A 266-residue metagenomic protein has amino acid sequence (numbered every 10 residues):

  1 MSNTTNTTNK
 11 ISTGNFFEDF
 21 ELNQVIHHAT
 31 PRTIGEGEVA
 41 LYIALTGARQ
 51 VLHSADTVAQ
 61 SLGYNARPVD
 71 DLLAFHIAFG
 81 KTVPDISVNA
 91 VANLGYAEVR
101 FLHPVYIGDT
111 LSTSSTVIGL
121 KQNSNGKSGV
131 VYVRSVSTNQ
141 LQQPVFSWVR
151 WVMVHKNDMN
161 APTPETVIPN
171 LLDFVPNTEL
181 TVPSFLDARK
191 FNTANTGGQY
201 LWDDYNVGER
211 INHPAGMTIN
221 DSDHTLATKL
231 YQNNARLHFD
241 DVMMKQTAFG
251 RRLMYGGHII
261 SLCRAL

Functional and structural regions predicted by a protein language model:
S2-Y96, K156-L266: Hot-dog-fold acyl-thioester-processing enzymes
V25-H27, T110, S128-V130, V145 (+1 more regions): A general secondary-structure signal for short beta-strands and their flanking turns/coil in non-transmembrane regions
I34, L120, V152-V154: A short acidic/small-residue loop/turn micro-motif
L94-Q140: Hydrophobic beta-sheet segments that form the core/acyl-binding groove of ACP/CoA-dependent acyl-chain-processing
R134-S137, Q143, W148-T163: Flexible glycine-rich active-site/ligand-binding loops centered on an Asp-His dyad
